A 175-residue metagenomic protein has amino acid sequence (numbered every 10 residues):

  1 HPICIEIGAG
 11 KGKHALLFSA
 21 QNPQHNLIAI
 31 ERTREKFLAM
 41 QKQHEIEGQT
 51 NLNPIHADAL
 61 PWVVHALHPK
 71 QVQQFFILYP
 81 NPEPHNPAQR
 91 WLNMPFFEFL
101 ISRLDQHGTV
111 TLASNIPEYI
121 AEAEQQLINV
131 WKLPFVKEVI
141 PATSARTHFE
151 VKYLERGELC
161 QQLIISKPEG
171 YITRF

Functional and structural regions predicted by a protein language model:
E6: Class I SAM-dependent methyltransferase core
G12-L16: Glycine-rich SAM-binding Motif I of class I
T33: Conserved SAM/SAH-binding beta-strand->alpha-helix loop
F37-L38, I120: Short alpha-helix immediately C-terminal to the canonical SAM-binding loop
K42-L67: S-adenosyl-L-methionine
L92-Q106: A short glycine-rich, Lys/Arg-flanked "PGG" loop and its adjoining helix->strand segment in the class I
H107-S114: Conserved beta-strand signature within the Rossmann-like core of class I S-adenosyl-L-methionine
Y119-F175: Class I S-adenosyl-L-methionine
